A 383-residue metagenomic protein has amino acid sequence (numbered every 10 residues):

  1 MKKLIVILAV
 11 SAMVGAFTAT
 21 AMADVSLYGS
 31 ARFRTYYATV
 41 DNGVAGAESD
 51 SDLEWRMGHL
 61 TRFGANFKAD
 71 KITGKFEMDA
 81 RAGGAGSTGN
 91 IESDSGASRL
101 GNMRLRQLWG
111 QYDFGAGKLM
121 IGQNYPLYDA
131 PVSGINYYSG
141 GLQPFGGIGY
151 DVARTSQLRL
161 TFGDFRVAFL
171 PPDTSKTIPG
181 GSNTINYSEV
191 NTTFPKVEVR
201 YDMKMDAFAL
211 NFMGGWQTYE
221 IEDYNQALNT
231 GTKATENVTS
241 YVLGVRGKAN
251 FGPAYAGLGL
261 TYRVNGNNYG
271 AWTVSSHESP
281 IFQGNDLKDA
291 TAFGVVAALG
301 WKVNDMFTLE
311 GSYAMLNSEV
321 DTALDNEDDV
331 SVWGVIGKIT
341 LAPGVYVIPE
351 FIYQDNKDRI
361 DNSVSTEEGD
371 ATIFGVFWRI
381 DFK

Functional and structural regions predicted by a protein language model:
M1-S26, K383: Cleavable N-terminal export/targeting peptides
D24-Y36, D50-K176, N191-E198, D202 (+2 more regions): Outer membrane beta-barrel
A31-Y37, F76-A80, I121-Y125, V167-P171 (+6 more regions): Transmembrane beta-barrel strands of outer-membrane/channel proteins
T35-A45, A82-T88, L127-P131, D173-P179 (+6 more regions): Gram-negative outer-membrane beta-barrel proteins
F63-A65, L108-G110, L158, V199 (+5 more regions): Membrane-embedded beta-strands of outer-membrane beta-barrel proteins, especially the hydrophobic/small aromatic
K71-G74, A116-M120, D164-V167, A207-F212 (+3 more regions): Repeated loop/turn-to-beta-strand initiation elements of outer-membrane beta-barrel proteins
K204-G334: Detector for outer-membrane/organellar transmembrane beta-barrel domains, recognizing the amphipathic beta-strand
I339-L341, V345, F351, E368-K383: Outer-membrane beta-barrel "beta-signal"
